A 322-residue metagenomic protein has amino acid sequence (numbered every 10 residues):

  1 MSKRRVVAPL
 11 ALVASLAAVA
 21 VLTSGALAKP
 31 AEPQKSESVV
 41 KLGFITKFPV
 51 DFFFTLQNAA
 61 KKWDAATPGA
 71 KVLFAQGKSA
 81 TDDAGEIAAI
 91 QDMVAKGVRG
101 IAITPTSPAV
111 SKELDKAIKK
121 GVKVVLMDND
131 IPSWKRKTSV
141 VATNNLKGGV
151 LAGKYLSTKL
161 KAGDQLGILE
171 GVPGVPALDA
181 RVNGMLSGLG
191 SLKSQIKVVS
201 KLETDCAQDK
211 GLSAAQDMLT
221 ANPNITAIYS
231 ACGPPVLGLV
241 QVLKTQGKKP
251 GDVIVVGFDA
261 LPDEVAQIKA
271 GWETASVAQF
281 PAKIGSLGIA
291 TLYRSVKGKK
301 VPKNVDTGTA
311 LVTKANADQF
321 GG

Functional and structural regions predicted by a protein language model:
K3-P9, L27-G322: A residue-level marker of the well-folded mature domains of exported/periplasmic proteins
A11-V21: Bacterial N-terminal signal peptides
T23-G25: N-terminal signal peptide c-region/cleavage motif recognized by signal peptidases
